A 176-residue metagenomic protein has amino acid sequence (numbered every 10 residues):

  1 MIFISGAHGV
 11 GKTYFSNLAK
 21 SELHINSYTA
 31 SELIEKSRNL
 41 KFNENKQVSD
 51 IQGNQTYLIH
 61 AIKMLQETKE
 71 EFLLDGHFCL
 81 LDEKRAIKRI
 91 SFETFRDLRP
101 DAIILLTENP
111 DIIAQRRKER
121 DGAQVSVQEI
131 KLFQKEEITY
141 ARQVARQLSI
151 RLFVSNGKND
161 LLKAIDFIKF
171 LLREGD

Functional and structural regions predicted by a protein language model:
I4: Hydrophobic anchor at the beta1->P-loop junction of P-loop NTPases
G9: Walker A (P-loop) phosphate-binding loop of P-loop NTPases
K12: Conserved lysine of the Walker
S16, I62, A141: Aromatic/hydrophobic pocket-lining residues that form π-stacking "cages" and hydrophobic walls in ligand
N17-I59: Conserved substrate/cofactor phosphate-moiety recognition/catalytic segment in nucleotide-dependent phosphotransferases
T68-G76: Loop/turn-to-beta-strand initiation segments
H77-R120: ATP-dependent NMP and nucleoside kinases share a basic, alpha-helical "lid"
A123-K163: Small-molecule kinase domains that catalyze NTP-dependent phosphoryl transfer to phosphate-bearing small molecules
